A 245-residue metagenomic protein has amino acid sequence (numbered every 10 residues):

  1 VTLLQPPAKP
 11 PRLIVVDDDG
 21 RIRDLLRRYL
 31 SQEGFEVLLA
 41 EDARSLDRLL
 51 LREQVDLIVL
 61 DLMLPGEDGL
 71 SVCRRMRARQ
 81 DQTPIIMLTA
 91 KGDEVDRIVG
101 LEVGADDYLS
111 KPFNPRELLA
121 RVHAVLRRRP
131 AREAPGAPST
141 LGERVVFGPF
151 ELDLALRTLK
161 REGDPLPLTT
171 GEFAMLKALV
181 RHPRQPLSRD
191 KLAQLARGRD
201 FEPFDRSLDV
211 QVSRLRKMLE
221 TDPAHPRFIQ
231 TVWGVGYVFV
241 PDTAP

Functional and structural regions predicted by a protein language model:
V1-I14: Non-catalytic signal-transmission and effector/linker regions of two-component phosphorelay proteins
I14, L39-L57: Acidic, metal-coordinating helix/loop segments flanking the phosphotransfer/catalytic sites of two-component signaling
D24-Q32: Charged docking surfaces used in two-component/phosphorelay signaling
D42, D68-S71: Acidic catalytic/metal-coordinating carboxylates
I58, L62-M63, K91: The short loop immediately C-terminal to the conserved phospho-acceptor aspartate in CheY-like receiver
R74, A78-V145: Basic, amphipathic DNA-recognition helix from helix-turn-helix-like DNA-binding domains
G136, P167, V210-V212, R216-P245: DNA-binding patch around the recognition helix
V145-A174, P186, F201, V238-P245: A structural micro-motif at secondary-structure boundaries
